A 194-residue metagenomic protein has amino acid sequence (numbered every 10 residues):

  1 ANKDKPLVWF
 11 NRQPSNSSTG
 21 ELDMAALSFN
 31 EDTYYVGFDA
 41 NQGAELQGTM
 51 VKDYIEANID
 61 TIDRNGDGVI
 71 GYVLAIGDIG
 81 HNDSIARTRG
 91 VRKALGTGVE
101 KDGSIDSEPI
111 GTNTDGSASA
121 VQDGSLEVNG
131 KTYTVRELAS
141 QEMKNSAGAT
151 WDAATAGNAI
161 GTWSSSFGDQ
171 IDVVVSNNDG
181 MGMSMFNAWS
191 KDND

Functional and structural regions predicted by a protein language model:
A1-D194: A residue-level marker of the well-folded mature domains of exported/periplasmic proteins
